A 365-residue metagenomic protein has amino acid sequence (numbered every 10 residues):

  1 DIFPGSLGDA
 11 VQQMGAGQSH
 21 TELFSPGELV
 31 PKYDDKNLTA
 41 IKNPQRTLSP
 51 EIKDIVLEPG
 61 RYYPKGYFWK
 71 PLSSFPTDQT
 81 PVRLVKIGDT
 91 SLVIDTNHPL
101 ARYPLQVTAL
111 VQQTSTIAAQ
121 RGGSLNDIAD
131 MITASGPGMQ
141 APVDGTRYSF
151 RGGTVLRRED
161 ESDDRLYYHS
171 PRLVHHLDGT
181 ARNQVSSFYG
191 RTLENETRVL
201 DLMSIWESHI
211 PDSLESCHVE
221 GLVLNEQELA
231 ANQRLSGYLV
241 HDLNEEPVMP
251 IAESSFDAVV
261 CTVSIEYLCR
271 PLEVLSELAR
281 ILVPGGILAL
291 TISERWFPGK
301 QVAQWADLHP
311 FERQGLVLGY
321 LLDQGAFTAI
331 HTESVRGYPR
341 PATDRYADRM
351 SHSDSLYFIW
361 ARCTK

Functional and structural regions predicted by a protein language model:
D1-R158, S162-R172: FKBP-type peptidyl-prolyl cis-trans isomerases
T180, Q184, R191-M249: Class I SAM-dependent methyltransferase SAM/SAH-binding core
Q184, L308-R336, Y357: Short alpha-helix
E246-V259: A short acidic, Gly/Pro-enriched loop at the edge of an enzyme's catalytic core that lines a small-molecule cofactor
D257-L272: A short SAM/SAH-binding and catalytic strip from SAM-dependent methyltransferases
L272-I287: A short glycine-rich, Lys/Arg-flanked "PGG" loop and its adjoining helix->strand segment in the class I
I287-L318: Conserved class I S-adenosyl-L-methionine
G325-A326, P339-K365: Core SAM-dependent methyltransferase catalytic element
